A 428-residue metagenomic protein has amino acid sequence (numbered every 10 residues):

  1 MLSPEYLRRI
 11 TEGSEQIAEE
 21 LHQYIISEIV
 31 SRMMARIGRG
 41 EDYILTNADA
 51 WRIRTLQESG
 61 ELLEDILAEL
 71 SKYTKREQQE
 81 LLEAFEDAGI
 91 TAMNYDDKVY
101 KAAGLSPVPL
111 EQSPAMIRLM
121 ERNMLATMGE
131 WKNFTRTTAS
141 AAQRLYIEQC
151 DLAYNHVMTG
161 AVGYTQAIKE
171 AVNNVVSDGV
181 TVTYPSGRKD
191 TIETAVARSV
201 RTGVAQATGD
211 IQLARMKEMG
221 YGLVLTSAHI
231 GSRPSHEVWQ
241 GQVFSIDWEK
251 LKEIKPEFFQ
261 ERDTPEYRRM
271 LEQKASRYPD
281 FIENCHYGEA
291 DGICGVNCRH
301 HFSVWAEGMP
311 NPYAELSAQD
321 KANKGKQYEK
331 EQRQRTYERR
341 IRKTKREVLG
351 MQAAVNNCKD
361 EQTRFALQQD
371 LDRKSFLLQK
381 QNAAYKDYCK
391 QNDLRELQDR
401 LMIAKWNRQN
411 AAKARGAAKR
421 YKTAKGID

Functional and structural regions predicted by a protein language model:
M1, A18, H22, T127 (+7 more regions): Generic hydrophobic, helix-prone segments enriched in Leu/Val/Ile
M1-K98, R188, T202, D210-D428: Activation/maturation switch segments at domain boundaries
E58-G187: Structured, charged N-terminal subsegments at the starts of enzyme catalytic cores and at intra-chain domain/subunit
W131, T135, A139-A142, V157-Y164 (+8 more regions): Generic alpha-helical structural element
D151-M158, N173-A207, I211-G222: Core mixed alpha/beta domains of very large multi-subunit molecular machines
